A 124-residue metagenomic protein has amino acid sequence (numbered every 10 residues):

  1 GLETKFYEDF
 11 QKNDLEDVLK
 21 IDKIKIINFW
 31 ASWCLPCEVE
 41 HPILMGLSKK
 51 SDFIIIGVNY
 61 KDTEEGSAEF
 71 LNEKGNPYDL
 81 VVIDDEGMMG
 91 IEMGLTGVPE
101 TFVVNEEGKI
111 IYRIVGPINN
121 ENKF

Functional and structural regions predicted by a protein language model:
G1-K25: A short beta-strand-turn-helix
E16, H41, M45, E64-L71 (+2 more regions): Extracytoplasmic/secreted envelope proteins and their assembly/folding machinery, especially bacterial periplasmic
K23-K25, W30-W33, G97: Short pre-active-site segment immediately N-terminal to redox-active cysteine/selenocysteine motifs in thiol-based
I26-I27, I55, T101: Hydrophobic beta-strand anchors of alpha/beta hydrolase catalytic cores
F29-G46: Conserved redox-active cysteine motifs that mediate thiol-disulfide chemistry, especially di-cysteine Cys-X(1-2)-Cys
A31-L35, K61-E65, G87-M89, P117-I118: Solvent-exposed loop/turn segments at secondary-structure junctions within structured extracellular/periplasmic domains
K49-E86, V98: Conserved segment of the thioredoxin-like fold in thiol-based oxidoreductases
N72-P77, D84-F124: Thiol/disulfide oxidoreductase modules built on the thioredoxin-like
